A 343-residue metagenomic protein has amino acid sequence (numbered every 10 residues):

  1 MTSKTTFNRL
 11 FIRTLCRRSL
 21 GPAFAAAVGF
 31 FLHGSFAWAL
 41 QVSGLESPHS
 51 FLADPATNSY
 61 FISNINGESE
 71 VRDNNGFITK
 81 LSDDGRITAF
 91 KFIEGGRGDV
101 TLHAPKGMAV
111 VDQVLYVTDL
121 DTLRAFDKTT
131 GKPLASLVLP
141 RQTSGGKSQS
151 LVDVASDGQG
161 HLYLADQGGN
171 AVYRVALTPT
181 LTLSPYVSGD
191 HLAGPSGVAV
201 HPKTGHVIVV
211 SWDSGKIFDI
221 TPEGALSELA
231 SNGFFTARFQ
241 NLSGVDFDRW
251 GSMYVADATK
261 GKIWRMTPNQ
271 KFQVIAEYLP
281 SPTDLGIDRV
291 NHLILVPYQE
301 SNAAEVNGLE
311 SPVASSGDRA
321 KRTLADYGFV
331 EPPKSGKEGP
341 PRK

Functional and structural regions predicted by a protein language model:
S19-S35: Bacterial N-terminal signal peptides
W38-V42, I87-D99, K132-S144, L181-G189 (+2 more regions): A short beta-strand motif characteristic of beta-propeller blades
L45-T57, E68, N75, G96-Q113 (+6 more regions): Beta-rich, blade/repeat-based domains predominating in secreted/periplasmic proteins but also intracellular
F61-N64, V117, L164, V209 (+2 more regions): Residue position within the beta-strands of beta-propeller blades
I62-N74, A304-P312: Short, conserved, GDST-rich strand-edge loop motifs in beta-rich repeat architectures
N66-E70, T122, G169-N170, S214-G215 (+2 more regions): Short glycine/acidic-enriched loop and turn motifs that connect beta-strands
S82-G85, D127-K132, A176-L181, T221-A225 (+2 more regions): Short loop/turn segments that connect beta-strands within beta-propeller blades
P282-P332: Blade-level signature of beta-propeller repeat domains, shared across WD40, Kelch, NHL, RCC1 and BNR/Asp-box propellers
